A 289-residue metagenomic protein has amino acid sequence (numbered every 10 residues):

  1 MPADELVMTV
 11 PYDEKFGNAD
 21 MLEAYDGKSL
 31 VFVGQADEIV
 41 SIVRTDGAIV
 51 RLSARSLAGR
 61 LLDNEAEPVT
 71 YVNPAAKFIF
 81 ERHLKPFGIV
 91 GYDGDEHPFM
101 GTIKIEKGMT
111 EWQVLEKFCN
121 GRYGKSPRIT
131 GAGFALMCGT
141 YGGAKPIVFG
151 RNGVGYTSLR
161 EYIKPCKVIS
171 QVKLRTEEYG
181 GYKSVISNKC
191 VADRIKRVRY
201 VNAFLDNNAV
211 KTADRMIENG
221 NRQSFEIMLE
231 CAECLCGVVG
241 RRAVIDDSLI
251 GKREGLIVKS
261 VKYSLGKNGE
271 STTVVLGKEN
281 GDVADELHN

Functional and structural regions predicted by a protein language model:
P2-E5, I39-S56, S264-K278: Short, solvent-exposed secondary-structure boundary/capping segments
M8, A54, E65-Y92, E106-A132 (+2 more regions): Amphipathic, non-transmembrane alpha-helical segments in extracytoplasmic/periplasmic proteins
T9, Q35, S53, T102-K104 (+2 more regions): Generic structural detector for well-ordered beta-strands
V10-Y12, E116, P127-N268, V274-N289: Acidic, small/polar-enriched beta strand-loop surface segments
P11-G91: Surface-exposed cap/loop segments at beta↔alpha junctions
F16-E23, G108, G150-G153, G240: Glycine-centered loop/turn motifs
R44-L61, D93-K167: Short beta-strand-centered interaction patches in the first periplasmic/extracellular domains of large envelope
